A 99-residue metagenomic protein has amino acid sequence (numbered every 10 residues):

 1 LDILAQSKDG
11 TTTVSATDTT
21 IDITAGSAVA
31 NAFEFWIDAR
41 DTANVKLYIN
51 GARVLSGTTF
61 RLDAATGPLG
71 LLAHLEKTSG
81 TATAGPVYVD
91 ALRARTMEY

Functional and structural regions predicted by a protein language model:
L1, F35-A39, A73: Broad, structure-driven detector of short, well-ordered beta-strand segments within folded domains
L1-D2, T42-N44, G70, P86: Exposed beta-strand and adjacent loop surfaces of beta-rich binding modules that mediate intermolecular recognition
L1-L4, R95-E98: Secretory/extracellular carbohydrate-interaction modules and structurally similar beta-sandwich "look-alikes"
S7-E34: Short, aromatic/His-centered strand-loop micro-motif at the edge of beta-sheets
G26-A30, R40, A64, A82: Surface-exposed coil/turn segments at beta-strand junctions on protein surfaces, enriched
N31-K46: Localized edge beta-strand/strand-to-loop motifs within extracellular or lumenal beta-rich domains
Y48-A52: Short strand-turn-strand beta-turns centered on an Asx-Gly dipeptide
G57-D90: Flexible glycan-contacting loops in extracellular carbohydrate-active proteins
